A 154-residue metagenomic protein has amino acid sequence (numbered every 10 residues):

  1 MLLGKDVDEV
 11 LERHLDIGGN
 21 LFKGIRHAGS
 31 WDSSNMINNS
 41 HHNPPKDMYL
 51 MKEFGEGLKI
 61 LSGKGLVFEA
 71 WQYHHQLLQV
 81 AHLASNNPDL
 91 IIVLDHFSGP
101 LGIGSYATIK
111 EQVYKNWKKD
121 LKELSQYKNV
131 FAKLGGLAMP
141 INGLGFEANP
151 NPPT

Functional and structural regions predicted by a protein language model:
M1, K23-S30, L66-F68: Divalent metal-dependent hydrolysis catalytic cores, especially in the metallo-beta-lactamase
M1-R13: A metal-dependent hydrolase metal-coordination microenvironment
K5-D8, D32-M36, L78-Q79: Short, well-ordered, mixed-charge alpha-helical segments that flank or form enzyme active sites
D16: Gly/Ser-rich oxyanion-binding loop with an adjacent helix/lid that shapes the negatively charged ligand pocket
H27-M48: Glycine-rich phosphate-binding "P-loop"
N43-T154: Catalytic pocket-lining loop regions of alpha/beta-barrel enzymes, especially the amidohydrolase/enolase/GH5 lineages
